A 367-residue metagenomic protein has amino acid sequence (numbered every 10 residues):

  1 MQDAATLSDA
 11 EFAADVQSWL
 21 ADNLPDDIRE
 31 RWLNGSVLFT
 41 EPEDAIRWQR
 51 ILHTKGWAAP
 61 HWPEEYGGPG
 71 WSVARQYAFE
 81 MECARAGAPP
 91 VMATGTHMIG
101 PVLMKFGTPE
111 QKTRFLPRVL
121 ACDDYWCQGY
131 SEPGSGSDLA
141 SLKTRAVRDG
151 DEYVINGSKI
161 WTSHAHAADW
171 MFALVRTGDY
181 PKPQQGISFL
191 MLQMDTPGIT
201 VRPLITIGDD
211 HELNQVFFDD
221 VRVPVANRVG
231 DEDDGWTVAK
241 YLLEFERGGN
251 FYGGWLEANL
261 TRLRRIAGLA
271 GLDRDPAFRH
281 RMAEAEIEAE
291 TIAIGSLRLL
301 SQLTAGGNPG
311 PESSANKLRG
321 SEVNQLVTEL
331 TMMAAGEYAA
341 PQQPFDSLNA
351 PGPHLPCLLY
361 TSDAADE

Functional and structural regions predicted by a protein language model:
A4-L7, E11, I199-I294: Glycine-rich beta->alpha junctions and the first turn(s) of the following alpha-helix
I28-S36, P276-R279, E290-N349: C-terminal helix-coil-helix/basic helical segment that borders enzyme active sites and/or dimer interfaces and provides
I46-D123, H164-W170, A289, L303-P311 (+2 more regions): Internal helix-loop-helix
G56, F79-A84, L174-V175, M191-P197 (+2 more regions): Short Ser/Thr-interspersed hydrophobic loop/turn segments at strand-loop and sheet-helix junctions that line or gate
D123-Y130: A short, Trp-centered hydrophobic/proline-enriched beta-strand micro-motif
T144-A146: A structural signal for short hydrophobic beta-strand segments in well-ordered beta-sheet cores
D151-E152, N156-R202: A short core secondary-structure module
Y360-E367: Conserved small/polar residues in nucleotide/adenosyl-binding loops
